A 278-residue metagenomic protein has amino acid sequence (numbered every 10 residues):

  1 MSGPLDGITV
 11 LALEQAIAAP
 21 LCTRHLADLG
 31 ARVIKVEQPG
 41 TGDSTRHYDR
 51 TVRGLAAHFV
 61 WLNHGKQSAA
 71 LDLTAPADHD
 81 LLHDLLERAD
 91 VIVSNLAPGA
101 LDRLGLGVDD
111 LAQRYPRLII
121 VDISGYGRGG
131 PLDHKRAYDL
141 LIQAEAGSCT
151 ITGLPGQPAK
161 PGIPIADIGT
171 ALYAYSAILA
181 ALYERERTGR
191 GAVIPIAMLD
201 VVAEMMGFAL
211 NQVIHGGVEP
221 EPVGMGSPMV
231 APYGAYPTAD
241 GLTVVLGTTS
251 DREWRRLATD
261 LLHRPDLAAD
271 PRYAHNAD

Functional and structural regions predicted by a protein language model:
M1-A177, A181-R187, P222: N-terminal helix-loop segment corresponding to the beta1-alpha1 unit of nucleotide/adenylate-binding folds
A12, S94, P195-L199, L246-T248: Active-site-adjacent beta-strand anchor residues
H58, A192, A231-P232: Residue-level marker for the onset of beta-strands and adjacent loop->beta junctions in well-ordered domains
Q67, R190, D240-T243: Short acidic/polar mixed-charge low-complexity motifs
R128, P155-I165, E186-V202, V218-P228 (+1 more regions): Conserved Rossmann-fold dehydrogenase catalytic segment
P164-L179, M198-M206, T249, E253: Mid-domain beta-loop-alpha active-site segment that forms a flexible, acidic cofactor/metal-binding surface
A171-G191, E204-G216, A258-H263, A268: Oxidoreductase and adenylate-handling cofactor-binding alpha/beta cores
P232-D278: Aromatic-enriched alpha-helical interface/lid elements that frame and gate functional surfaces
